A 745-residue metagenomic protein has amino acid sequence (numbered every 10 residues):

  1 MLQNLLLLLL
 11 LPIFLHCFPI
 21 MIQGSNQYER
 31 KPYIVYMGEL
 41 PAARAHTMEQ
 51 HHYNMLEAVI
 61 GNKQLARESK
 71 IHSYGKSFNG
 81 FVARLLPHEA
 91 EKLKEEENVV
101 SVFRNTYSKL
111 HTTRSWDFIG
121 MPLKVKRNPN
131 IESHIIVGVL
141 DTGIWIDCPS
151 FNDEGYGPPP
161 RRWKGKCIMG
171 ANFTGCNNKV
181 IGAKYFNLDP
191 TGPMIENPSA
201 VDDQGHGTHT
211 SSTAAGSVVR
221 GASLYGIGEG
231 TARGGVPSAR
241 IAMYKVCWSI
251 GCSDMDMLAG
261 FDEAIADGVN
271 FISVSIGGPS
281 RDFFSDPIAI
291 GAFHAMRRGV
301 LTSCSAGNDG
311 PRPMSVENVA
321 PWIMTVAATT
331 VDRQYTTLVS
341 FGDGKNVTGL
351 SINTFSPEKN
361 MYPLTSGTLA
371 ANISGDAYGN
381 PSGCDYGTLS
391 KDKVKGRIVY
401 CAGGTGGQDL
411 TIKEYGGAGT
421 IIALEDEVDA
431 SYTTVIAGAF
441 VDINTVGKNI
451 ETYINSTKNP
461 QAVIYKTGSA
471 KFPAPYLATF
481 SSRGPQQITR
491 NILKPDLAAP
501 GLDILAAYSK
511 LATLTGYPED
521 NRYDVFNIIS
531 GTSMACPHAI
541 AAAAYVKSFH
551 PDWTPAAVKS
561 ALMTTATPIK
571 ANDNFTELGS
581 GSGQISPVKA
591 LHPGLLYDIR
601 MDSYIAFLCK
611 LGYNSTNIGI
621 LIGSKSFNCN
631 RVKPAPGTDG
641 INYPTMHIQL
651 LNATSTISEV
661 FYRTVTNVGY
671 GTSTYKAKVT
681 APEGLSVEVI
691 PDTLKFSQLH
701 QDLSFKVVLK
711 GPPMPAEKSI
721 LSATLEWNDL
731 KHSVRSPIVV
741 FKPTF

Functional and structural regions predicted by a protein language model:
L2-F745: Loop-rich non-cytosolic ectodomains and luminal regions
